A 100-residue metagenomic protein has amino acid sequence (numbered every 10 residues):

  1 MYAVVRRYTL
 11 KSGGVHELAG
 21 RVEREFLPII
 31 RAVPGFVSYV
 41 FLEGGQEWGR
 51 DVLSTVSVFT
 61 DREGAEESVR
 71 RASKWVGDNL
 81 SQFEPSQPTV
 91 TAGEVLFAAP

Functional and structural regions predicted by a protein language model:
Y2, R7-K11, A32, S38-D51 (+1 more regions): Glycine-rich beta-strand-turn "strand-cap" elements at beta-sheet edges
T9-G20: Short, surface-exposed ligand-recognition loops at beta-strand->loop->(often short) alpha-helix junctions that present
K11, V58-D61: Short beta->alpha junction loops/turns
H16, G49, T60-R71: Short amphipathic alpha-helices within nucleic acid-binding modules
A19-E23, S68-W75: Short amphipathic alpha-helices in soluble, non-transmembrane regions that often serve as interface/regulatory elements
